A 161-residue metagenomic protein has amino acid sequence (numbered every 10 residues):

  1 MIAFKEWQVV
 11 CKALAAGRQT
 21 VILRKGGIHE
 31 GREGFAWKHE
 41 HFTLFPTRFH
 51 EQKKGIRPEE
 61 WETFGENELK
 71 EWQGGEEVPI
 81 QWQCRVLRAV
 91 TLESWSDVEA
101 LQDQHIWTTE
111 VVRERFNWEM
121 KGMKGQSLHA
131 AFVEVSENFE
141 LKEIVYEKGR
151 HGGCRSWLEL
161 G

Functional and structural regions predicted by a protein language model:
M1-G161: Structured alpha/beta reader/binder surfaces that contact nucleic acids or chromatin modification marks
